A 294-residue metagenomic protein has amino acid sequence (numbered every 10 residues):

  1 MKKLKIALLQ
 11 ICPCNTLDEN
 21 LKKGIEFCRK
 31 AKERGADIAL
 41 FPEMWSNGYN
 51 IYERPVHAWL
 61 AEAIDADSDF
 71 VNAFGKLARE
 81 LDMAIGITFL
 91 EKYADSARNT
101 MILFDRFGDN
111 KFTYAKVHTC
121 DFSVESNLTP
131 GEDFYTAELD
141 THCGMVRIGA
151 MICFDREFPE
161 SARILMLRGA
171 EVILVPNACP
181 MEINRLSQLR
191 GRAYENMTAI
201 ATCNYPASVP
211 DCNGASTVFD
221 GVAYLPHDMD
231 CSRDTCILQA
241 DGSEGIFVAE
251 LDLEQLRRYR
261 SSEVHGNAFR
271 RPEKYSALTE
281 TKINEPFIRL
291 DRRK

Functional and structural regions predicted by a protein language model:
M1-A7: Extreme N-terminal starter segment of soluble prokaryotic enzymes
A7, I102-F104, F112, T217-F219 (+1 more regions): Conserved hydrophobic/aromatic positions in well-ordered beta-strands
Q10-L17: Short polar catalytic/cofactor-binding loops
L17, E26-T113, C179-N196: Cys-nucleophile CN-hydrolase/nitrilase-fold catalytic domain and related Cys-dependent amidase chemistry that acts on
A66, K92-R168, P176-N177, M181-G191 (+2 more regions): Active-site catalytic loop in hydrolytic enzyme cores
A66-A84, R156-F247: CN hydrolase (nitrilase-like) catalytic-core segments centered on the catalytic cysteine and neighboring Lys/Glu
P206-K294: C-terminal beta-strand edge segments of enzyme domains
